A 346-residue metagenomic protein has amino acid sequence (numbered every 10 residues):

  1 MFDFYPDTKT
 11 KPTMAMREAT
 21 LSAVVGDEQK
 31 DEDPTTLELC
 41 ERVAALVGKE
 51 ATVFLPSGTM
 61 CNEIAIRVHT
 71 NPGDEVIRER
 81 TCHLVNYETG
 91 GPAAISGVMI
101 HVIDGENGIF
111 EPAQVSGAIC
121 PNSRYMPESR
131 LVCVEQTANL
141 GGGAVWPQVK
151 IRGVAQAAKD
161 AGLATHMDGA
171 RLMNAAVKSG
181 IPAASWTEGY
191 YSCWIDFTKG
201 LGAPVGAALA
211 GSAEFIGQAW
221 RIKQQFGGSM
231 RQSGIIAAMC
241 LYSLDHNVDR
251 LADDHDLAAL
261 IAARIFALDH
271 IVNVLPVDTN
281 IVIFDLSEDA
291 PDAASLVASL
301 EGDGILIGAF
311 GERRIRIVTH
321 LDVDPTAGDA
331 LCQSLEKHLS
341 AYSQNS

Functional and structural regions predicted by a protein language model:
F2-L275, T279-D303, G308-V323, L331-S346: Conserved PLP-enzyme active-site core in the AAT-like
